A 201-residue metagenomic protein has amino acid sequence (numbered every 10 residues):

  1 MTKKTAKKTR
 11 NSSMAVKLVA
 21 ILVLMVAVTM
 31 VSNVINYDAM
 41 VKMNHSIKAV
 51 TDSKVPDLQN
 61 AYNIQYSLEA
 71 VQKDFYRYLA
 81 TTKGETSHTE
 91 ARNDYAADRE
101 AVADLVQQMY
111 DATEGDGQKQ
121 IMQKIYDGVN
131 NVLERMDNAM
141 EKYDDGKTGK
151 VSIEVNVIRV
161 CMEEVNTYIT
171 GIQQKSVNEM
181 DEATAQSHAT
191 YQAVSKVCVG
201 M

Functional and structural regions predicted by a protein language model:
M1-Q59, Y66-S87, M140, Q173 (+2 more regions): Hydrophobic membrane-targeting segments
S46-G128, N138-C161, D181: Membrane-proximal N-terminal soluble sensing/regulatory segments of transmembrane proteins
R135: Extracellular/oxidizing-compartment recognition motifs
M162-Q173: Extended, hydrophilic extramembrane loops/domains of integral membrane proteins
